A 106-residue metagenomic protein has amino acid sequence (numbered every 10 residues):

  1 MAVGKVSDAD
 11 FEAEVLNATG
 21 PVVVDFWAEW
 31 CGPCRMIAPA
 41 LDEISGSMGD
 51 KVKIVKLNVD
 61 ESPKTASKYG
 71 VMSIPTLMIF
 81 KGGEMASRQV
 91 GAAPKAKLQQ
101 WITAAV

Functional and structural regions predicted by a protein language model:
A2, S7, W27, K53-V55: Conserved Rossmann-like nucleotide-binding pocket used by diverse enzymes that bind dinucleotide cofactors
G4-V22, P63: A short beta-strand-turn-helix
T19-G20, W27-W30, S73: Short pre-active-site segment immediately N-terminal to redox-active cysteine/selenocysteine motifs in thiol-based
T19-P21, A38-L57: Conserved helix-turn-beta segment immediately C-terminal to the redox Cys motif in thioredoxin-like folds
F26-A40: Conserved redox-active cysteine motifs that mediate thiol-disulfide chemistry, especially di-cysteine Cys-X(1-2)-Cys
V59-A66: Structural microenvironment flanking redox-active thiols in thiol-disulfide oxidoreductases
I79-V106: Non-catalytic, surface beta->alpha helical segment in thiol-disulfide oxidoreductase systems
